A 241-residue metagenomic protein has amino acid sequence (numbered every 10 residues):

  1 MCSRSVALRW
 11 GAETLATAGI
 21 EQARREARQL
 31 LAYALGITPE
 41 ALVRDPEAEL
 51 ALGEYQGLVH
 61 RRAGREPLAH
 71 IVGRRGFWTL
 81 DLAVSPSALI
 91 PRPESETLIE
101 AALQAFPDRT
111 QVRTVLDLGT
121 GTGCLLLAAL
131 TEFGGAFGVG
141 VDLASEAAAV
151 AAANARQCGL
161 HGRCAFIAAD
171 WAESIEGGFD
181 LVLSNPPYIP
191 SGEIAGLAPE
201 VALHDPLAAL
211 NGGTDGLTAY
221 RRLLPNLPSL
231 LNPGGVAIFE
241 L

Functional and structural regions predicted by a protein language model:
M1-L50, E54-Y55: A short N-terminal interaction module
L8, A27-R28, Y55-Q56, R65-L68 (+6 more regions): A general structural signal for well-ordered alpha-helical segments in protein cores
L30, A155, N185, V201 (+1 more regions): Conserved RecA-like P-loop NTPase ATPase core
L31-Q104: Conserved AdoMet
E94-G196: Conserved SAM/SAH cofactor-binding pocket of Class I
A102, A129, V201, L223-L227: Class I S-adenosylmethionine-dependent transferase superfamily signal
Y188-A219: Mobile active-site "lid"/loop adjacent to the S-adenosyl-L-methionine
T214-L241: Conserved Class I SAM-dependent methyltransferase catalytic core
